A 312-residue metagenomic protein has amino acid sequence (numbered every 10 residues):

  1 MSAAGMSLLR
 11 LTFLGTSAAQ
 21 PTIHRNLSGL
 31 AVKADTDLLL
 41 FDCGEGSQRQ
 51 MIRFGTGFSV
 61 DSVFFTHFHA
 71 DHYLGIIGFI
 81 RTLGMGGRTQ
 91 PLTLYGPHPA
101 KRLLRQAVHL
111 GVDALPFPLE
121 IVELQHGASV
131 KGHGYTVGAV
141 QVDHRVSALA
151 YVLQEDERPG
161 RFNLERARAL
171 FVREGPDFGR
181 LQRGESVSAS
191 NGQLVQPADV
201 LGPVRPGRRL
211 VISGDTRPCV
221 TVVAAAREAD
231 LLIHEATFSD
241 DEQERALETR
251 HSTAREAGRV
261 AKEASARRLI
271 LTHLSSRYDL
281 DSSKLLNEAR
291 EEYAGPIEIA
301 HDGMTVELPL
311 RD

Functional and structural regions predicted by a protein language model:
S2-A3, A31, Q125-L271, S282-N287 (+2 more regions): Metal-dependent phosphodiesterase/nuclease catalytic metal-binding core
S2-T56, P91, Y151-L153, G160 (+2 more regions): Conserved beta-strand hairpin/beta-sheet module of binuclear metal-dependent hydrolase folds, prominently
T12, Y95, E120-Q125, G138-V140 (+1 more regions): General small-molecule cofactor/ligand-binding pocket signal
F41-G44, D61-F68, P97, V211-T216 (+3 more regions): Active-site neighborhood of phospho(di)ester-bond hydrolases with catalytic His/Asp-centered motifs
E45-Y95, E123: Active-site metal-binding motif and surrounding structural segment of the metallo-beta-lactamase
G75-L83, A107, D279-A289: Metal-dependent catalytic neighborhoods of phosphoester/phosphodiester hydrolases
M85-E123, R277: Active-site neighborhood of divalent metal-dependent phosphoester bond hydrolases
R88-L92, A264-R268, G295: A short helix->loop->beta-strand "cap" motif at the edges of active sites that frequently abuts
